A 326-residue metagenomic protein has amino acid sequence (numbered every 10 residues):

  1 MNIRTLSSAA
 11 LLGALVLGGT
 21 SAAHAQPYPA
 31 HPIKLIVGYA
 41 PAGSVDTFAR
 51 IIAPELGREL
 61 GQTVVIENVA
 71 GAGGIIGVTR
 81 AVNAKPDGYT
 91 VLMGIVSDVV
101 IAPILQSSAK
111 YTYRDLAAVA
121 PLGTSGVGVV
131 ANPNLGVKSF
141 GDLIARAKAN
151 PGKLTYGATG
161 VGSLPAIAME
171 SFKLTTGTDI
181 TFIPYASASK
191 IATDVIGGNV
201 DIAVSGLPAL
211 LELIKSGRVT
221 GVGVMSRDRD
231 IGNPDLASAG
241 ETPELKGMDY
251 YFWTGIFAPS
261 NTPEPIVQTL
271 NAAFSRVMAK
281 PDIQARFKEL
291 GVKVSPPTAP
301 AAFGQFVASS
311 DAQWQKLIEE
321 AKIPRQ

Functional and structural regions predicted by a protein language model:
M1-A9: Twin-arginine (Tat) signal peptide motif
A9-G19: Bacterial N-terminal signal peptides
H24-D115, K153, L174-V204, L213 (+2 more regions): N-terminal (or domain-start) structured segment
I33-L35, A42, A49, I66 (+11 more regions): Residue-level signal for nonpolar/aromatic packing positions in well-ordered secondary structure
T47, I51, E55, I76 (+14 more regions): Extracytoplasmic/secreted proteins, especially bacterial periplasmic and envelope-associated proteins
N83-Y89, I104-K190, A239-E241, W253-R286: Hinge/capping helix and adjacent helix->loop/strand transition within the periplasmic-binding protein
T112, L210-M278, S309-A312, L317 (+1 more regions): C-terminal lobe and pocket-closing loops of periplasmic/extracytoplasmic Venus-flytrap solute-binding proteins
K288-Q305: Surface-exposed aromatic
